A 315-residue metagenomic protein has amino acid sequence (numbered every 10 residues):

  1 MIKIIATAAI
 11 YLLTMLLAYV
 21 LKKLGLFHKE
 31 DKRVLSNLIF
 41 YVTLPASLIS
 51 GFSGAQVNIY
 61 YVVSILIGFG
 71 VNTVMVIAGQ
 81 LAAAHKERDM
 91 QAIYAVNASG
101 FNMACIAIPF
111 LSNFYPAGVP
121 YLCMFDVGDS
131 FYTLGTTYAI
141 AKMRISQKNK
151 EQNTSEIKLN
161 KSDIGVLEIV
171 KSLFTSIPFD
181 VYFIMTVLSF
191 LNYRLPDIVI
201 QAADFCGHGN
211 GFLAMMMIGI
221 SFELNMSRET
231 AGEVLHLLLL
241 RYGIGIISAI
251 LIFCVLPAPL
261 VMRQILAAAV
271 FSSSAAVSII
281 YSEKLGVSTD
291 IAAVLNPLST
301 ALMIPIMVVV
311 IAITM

Functional and structural regions predicted by a protein language model:
M1-M315: Alpha-helical transmembrane segments of multi-pass small-molecule/ion transporters
